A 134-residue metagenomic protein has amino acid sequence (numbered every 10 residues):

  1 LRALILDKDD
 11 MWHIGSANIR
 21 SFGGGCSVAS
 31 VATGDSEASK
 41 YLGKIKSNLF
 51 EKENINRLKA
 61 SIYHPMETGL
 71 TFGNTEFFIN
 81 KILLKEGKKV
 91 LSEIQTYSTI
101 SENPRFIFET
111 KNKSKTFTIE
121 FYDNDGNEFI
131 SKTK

Functional and structural regions predicted by a protein language model:
L4, K81-K85, E120: Beta-strand signatures of extracellular beta-sandwich domains
L6-G15, Y122-K132: Short acidic/polar inter-strand loop motif in beta-rich domains
W12-H13, K85-Q95, E128-I130: Surface-exposed loop/edge segments in extracytoplasmic proteins
I14-F50, N54, K132-K134: Extracytoplasmic/periplasmic copper-protein system
E51-P65: Contiguous beta-strand segments within globular domains
S61-T75: Short amphipathic, basic-aromatic surface patches that mediate peripheral association with negatively charged
G73-L91: Extended low-complexity, serine/threonine- and proline-enriched intrinsically disordered segments
N103-T110: Exposed aromatic-hydrophobic patches
